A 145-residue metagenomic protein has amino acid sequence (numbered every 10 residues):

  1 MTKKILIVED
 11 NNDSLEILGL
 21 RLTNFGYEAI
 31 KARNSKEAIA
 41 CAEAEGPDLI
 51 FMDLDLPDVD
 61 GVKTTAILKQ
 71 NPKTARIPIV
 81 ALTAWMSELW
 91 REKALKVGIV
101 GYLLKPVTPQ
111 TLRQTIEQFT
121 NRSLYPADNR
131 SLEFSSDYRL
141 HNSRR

Functional and structural regions predicted by a protein language model:
E9: Conserved acidic carboxylate
N12-I30, V97: Two-component/phosphorelay signaling modules centered on CheY-like receiver
L15, P57, A75, S87 (+1 more regions): The feature encodes the CheY-like receiver
G19, K63, M86-G101, Q114 (+2 more regions): Alpha4 helix (beta4-alpha4-beta5 surface) of REC/receiver domains from two-component response regulators
N34, D60-K63: Acidic catalytic/metal-coordinating carboxylates
A40, V62-A75: Short amphipathic alpha-helix used as the core "switch/output" element in two-component signaling
E45-F51, L56: Active-site beta3 strand of CheY-like receiver
S123-R145: CheY-like receiver
